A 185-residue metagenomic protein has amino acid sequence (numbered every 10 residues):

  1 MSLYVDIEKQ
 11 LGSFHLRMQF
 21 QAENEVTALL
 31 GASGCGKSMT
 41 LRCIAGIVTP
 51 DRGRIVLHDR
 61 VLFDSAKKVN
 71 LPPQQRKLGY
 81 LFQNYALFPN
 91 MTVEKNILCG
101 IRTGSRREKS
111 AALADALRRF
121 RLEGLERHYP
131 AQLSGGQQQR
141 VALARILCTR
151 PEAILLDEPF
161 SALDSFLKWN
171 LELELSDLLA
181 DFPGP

Functional and structural regions predicted by a protein language model:
R60-S65, R107-L125, E174-A180: Conserved ABC ATPase "signature" region
L62-G79, T103, S110: ABC ATPase NBD coupling module
N90-G100: Short coil-to-helix segment of the ABC ATPase nucleotide-binding domain corresponding to the Q-loop/switch region
Y129-L133, Q137: Conserved ABC ATPase signature
L143: Hydrophobic anchor residue at the start of the ABC signature
C148-E152: A short, proline-enriched helix->beta-strand linker immediately N-terminal to the Walker B motif in ABC-type P-loop
I154-E158: Catalytic Walker B motif of ABC-type/P-loop ATPase nucleotide-binding domains
